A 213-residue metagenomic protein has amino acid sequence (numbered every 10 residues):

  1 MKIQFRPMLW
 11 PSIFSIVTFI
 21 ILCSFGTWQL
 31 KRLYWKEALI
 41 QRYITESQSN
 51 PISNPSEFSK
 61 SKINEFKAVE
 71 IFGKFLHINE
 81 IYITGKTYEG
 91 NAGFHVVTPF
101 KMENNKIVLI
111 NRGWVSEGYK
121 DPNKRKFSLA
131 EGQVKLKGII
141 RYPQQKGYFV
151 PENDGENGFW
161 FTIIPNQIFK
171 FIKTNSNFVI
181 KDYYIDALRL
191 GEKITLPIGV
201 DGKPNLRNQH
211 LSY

Functional and structural regions predicted by a protein language model:
M1-E57, K67-Y213: Surface-exposed, charge/polar-rich loops and edge strands
F58-K62: Juxtamembrane extramembrane loops of integral membrane proteins
